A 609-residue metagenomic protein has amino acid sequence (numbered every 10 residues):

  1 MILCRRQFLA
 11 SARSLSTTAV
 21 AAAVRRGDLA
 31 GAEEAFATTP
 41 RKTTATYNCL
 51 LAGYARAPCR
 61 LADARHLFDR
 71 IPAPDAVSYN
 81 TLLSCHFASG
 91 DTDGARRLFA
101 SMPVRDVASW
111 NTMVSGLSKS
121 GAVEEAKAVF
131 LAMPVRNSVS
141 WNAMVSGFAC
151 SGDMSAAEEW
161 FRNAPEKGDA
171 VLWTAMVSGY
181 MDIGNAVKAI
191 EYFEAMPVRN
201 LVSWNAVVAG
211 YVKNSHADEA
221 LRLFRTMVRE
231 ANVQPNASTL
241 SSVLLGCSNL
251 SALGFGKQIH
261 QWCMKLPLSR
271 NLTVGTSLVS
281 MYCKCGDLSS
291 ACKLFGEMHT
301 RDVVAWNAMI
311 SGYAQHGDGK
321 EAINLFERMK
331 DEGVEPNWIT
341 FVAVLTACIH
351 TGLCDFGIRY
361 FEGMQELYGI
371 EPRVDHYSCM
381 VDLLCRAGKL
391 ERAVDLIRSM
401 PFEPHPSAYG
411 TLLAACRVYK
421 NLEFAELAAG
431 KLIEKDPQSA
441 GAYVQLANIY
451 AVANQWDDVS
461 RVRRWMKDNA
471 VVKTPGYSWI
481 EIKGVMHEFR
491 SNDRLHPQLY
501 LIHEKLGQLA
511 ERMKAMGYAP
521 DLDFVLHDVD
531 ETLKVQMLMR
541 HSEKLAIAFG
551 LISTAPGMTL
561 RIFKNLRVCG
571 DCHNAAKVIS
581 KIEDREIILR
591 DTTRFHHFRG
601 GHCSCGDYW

Functional and structural regions predicted by a protein language model:
I2-W609: Terminal (and in a subset, N-terminal) low-complexity or junction segments at the ends of helical repeat RNA-binding
